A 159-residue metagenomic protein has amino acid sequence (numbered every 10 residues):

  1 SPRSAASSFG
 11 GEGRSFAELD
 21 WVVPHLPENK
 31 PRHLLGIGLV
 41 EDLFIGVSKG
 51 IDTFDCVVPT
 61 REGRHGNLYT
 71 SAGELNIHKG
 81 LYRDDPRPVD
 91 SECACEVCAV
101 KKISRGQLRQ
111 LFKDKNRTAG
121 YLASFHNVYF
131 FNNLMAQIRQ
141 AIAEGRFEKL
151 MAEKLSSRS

Functional and structural regions predicted by a protein language model:
S1-V89: Glycine-rich phosphate/ribose-binding loops and adjacent secondary-structure elements that form binding surfaces
D90-S159: C-terminal extensions of enzymes
